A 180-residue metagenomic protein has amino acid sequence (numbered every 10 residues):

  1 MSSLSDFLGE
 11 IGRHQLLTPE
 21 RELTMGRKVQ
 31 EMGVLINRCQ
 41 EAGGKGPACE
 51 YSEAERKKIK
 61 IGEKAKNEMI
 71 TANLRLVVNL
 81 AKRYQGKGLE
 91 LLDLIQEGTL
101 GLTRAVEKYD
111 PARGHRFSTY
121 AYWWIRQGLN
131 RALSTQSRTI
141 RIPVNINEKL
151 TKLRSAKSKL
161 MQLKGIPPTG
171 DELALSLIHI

Functional and structural regions predicted by a protein language model:
M1-R141, E148-L163, E172: Alpha-helical promoter-recognition and RNA polymerase-docking modules of transcription initiation factors, dominated by
L175: Alpha-helical residues within the helix-turn-helix
I178-I180: Conserved small/polar residues in nucleotide/adenosyl-binding loops
